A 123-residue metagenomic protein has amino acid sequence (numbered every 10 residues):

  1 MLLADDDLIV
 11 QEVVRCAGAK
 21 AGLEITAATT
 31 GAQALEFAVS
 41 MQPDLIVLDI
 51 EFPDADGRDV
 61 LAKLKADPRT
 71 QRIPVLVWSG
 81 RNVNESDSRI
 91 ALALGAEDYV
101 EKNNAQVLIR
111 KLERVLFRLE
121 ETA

Functional and structural regions predicted by a protein language model:
D5: Conserved acidic carboxylate
L8-T26: Two-component/phosphorelay signaling modules centered on CheY-like receiver
A27-L45: Acidic, metal-coordinating helix/loop segments flanking the phosphotransfer/catalytic sites of two-component signaling
T30-Q33, D56-A62: Acidic catalytic/metal-coordinating carboxylates
D49: Active-site residues of response regulator receiver
P53, A62, Q71, V83: The feature encodes the CheY-like receiver
D59, R81-K102, Q106-R110, R114: Alpha4 helix (beta4-alpha4-beta5 surface) of REC/receiver domains from two-component response regulators
E113-A123: The C-terminal output helix
